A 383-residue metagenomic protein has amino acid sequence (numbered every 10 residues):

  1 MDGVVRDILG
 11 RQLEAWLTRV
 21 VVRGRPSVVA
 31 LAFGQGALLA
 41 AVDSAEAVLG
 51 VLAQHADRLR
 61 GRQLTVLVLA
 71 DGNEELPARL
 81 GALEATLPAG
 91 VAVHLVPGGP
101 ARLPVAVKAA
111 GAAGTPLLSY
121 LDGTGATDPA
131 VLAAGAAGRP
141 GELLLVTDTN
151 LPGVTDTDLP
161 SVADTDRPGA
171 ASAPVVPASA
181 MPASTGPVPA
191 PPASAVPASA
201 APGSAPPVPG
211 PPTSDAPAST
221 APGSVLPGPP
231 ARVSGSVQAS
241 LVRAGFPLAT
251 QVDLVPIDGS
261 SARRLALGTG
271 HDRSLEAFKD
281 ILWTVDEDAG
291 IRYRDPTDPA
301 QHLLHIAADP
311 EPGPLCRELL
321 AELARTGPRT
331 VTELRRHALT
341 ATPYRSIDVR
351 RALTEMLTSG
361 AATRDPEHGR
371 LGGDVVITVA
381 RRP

Functional and structural regions predicted by a protein language model:
D2-A109, R345-E355: SAM cofactor-binding core of SAM-dependent methyltransferases, primarily the Rossmann-like beta-alpha-beta module
S27-V42, A112-A130, V146-D148, G268: Conserved proline-anchored active-site loop of SAM-dependent methyltransferases that bridges a beta-strand
R58-L59, A134-P140: Short, conserved loop/helix-junction motifs that constitute active-site signature segments in enzyme catalytic cores
R139-G153: Conserved beta-strand signature within the Rossmann-like core of class I S-adenosyl-L-methionine
T155-T220, S224: Long, intrinsically disordered low-complexity tandem-repeat segments
D156, A218-T269, P310: A conserved mid-domain beta-alpha-beta active-site/ligand-binding segment of alpha/beta enzyme cores
R264-A277, T284: Core SAM-dependent methyltransferase catalytic element
I281-P383: C-terminal target-recognition/interaction regions appended to catalytic cores
